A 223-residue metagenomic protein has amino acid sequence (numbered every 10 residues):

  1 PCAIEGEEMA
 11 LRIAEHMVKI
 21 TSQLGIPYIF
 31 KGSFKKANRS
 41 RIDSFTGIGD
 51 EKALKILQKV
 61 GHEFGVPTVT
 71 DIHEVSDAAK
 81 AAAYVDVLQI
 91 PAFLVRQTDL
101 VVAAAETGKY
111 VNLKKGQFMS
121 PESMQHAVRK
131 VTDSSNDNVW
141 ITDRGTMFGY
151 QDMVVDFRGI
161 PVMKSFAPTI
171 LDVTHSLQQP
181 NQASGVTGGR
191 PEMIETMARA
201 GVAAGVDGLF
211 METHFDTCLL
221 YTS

Functional and structural regions predicted by a protein language model:
P1-K52: Conserved N-terminal beta1-alpha1 strand-loop-helix module at the mouth
F30, A81, D172, M211: Conserved, mostly hydrophobic/aromatic
F30, Y221-T222: Conserved small/polar residues in nucleotide/adenosyl-binding loops
G47-G65, A104, V162-F166: Alpha-helix-loop-beta-strand connector modules within alpha/beta enzyme cores
G49-D50, S76, A92-E106, M119-H126 (+1 more regions): Active-site-adjacent beta->alpha loops and helix N-cap segments on the catalytic face of soluble alpha/beta enzymes
V66-E74, D86-Q97, Y110-P121, T142-R144: Catalytic beta/alpha-barrel core
A82-Q89, A105-V111, S135-N138, F166-P168: Glycine-enriched alpha-helix->loop->beta-strand junction motifs that scaffold or abut catalytic
K115-F210: Catalytic alpha/beta core domains of metabolic enzymes, predominantly
